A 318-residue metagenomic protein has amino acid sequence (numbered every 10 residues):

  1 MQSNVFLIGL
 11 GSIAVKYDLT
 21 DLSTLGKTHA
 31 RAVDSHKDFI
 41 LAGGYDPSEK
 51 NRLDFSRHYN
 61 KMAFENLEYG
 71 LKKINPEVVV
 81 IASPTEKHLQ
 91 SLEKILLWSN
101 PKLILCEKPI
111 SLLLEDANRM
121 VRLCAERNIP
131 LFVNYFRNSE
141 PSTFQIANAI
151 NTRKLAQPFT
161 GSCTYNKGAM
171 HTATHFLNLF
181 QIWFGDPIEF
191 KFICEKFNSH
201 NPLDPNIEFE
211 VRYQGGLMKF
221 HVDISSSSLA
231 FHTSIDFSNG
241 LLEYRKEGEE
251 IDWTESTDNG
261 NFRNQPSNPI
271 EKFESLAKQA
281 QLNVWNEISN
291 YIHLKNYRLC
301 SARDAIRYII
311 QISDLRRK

Functional and structural regions predicted by a protein language model:
M1-H58: N-terminal Rossmann-like dinucleotide-binding module
M1-Q2, Y45, V78-S83, N286-K318: C-terminal helix-rich "cap/oligomerization" subdomain common to oxidoreductases
Y59-L123: Beta-loop-alpha module in the N-terminal Rossmann-like domain of NAD(P)-dependent dehydrogenases, especially those
V78, I110-H171: A contiguous active-site-proximal alpha/beta segment in oxidoreductase catalytic domains
L105-C106, L131-V133, Y244: Hydrophobic residues in well-ordered beta-strands that form the structural core
Q157-S234, R303, R307: Rossmann-like dinucleotide-binding domain that binds NAD(P)(H)
H200, L217-N286, N296-S301: NAD(P)-dinucleotide binding in Rossmann-like oxidoreductases
